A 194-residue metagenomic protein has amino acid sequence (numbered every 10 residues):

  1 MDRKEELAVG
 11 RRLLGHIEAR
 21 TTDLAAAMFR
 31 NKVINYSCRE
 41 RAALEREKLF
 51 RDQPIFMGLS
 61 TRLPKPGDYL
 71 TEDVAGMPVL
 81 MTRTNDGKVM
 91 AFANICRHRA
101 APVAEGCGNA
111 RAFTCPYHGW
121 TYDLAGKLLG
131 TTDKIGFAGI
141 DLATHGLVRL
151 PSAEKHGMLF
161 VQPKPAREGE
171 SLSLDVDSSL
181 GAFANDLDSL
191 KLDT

Functional and structural regions predicted by a protein language model:
M1-K88, N109, T121-T194: Rieske [2Fe-2S] iron-sulfur-binding subdomain
G76, A91-I95, P102: N-terminal pre-triad scaffold of radical SAM enzymes
R83, R97-R99: Basic side chains
C96, C115: Short cysteine-rich clusters marking metal-coordination/redox-active sites
R99-P102, T121: Cys/His-rich metal-chelating microdomains
P102-G108: The serine-hydrolase catalytic nucleophile loop
R111-F113: Conserved mid-sequence domains
